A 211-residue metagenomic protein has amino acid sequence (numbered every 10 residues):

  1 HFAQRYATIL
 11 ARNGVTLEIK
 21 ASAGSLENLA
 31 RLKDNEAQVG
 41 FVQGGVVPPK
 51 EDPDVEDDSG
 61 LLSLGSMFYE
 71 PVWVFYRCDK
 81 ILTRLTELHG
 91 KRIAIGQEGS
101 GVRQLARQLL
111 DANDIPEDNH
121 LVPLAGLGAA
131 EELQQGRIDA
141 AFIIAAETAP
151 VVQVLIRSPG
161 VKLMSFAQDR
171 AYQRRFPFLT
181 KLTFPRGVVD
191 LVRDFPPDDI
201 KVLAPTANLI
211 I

Functional and structural regions predicted by a protein language model:
H1-N13, E70-Q135: Bilobed "Venus flytrap"/periplasmic-binding protein-like clamshell domains and structurally analogous long
H1-V39: Extracytoplasmic small-molecule ligand-binding "clamshell" domains of the periplasmic binding protein/Venus flytrap
T16-I19, L29, G60-L61, K91-G99 (+1 more regions): Second-shell loop/turn segments in exported
A21-S25, N35-P48, G126, I143-A149 (+1 more regions): Beta->alpha turn/N-cap motifs
S22, L26-Q38, G44-V47, D58-S59 (+3 more regions): Membrane-embedded segments
N28-A30, P49-D52, T83-R84, V102-L105 (+2 more regions): Extracytoplasmic/secreted cell-surface and envelope-processing proteins
D57-M67, L191-I200: A structural signal for short loop-to-beta-strand junctions that line the ligand-binding cleft of periplasmic/secreted
D111, E117-I210: Pocket-lining segment of extracytoplasmic ligand-binding domains
